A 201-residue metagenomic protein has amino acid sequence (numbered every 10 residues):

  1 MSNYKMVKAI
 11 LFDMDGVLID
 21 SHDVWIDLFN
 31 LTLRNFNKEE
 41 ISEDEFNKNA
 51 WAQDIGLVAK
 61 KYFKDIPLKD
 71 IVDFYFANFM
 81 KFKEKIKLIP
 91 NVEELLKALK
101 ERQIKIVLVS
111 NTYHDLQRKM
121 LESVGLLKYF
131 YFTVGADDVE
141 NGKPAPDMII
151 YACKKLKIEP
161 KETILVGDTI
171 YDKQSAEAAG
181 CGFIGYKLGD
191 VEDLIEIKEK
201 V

Functional and structural regions predicted by a protein language model:
M1-I10, K97-K100, Y113-H114, R118-V201: Asp-based, Mg2+/Mn2+-dependent phosphohydrolase catalytic module
Y4-E93, R102: N-terminal helical cap/lid subdomain that shapes the substrate entry/recognition surface in HAD-like hydrolases
D13, V17, S110, D168: Conserved G/P- and acidic residue-centered "switch" motifs that form tight phosphate/ATP-binding loops in soluble
D20, L108-S110, G185: Hydrophobic residues in well-ordered beta-strands that form the structural core
V24, L33-R34, Y62, K81-K83 (+5 more regions): Short linear motifs at secondary-structure transitions and domain/linker junctions
I26, I66-P67, T112-Y113, K143-P144: A short linear-motif detector with a strong N-terminal bias
N47, K87, V109, E140-N141 (+1 more regions): Residues that cap or flank secondary-structure elements
M80-L108, H114, R118, P146: Short, acidic loop-to-helix structural element flanking the phosphoryl-transfer center in phosphate-processing enzymes
